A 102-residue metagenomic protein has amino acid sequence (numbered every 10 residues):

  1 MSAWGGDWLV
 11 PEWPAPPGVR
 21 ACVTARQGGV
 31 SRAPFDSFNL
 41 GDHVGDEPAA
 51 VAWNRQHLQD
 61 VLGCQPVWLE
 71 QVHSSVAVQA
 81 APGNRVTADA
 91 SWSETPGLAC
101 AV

Functional and structural regions predicted by a protein language model:
M1-V23, Q27-G28, A33, T87 (+1 more regions): Conserved nucleotide-ligand handling architecture
G18-R20, N39, V61-G63: Glycine-centered secondary-structure boundary/capping sites
T24-G29, H43, L69-A77: Acidic/polar N-terminal loop/beta-strand segments that form early-domain functional surfaces
A33-F38, Q79-A81: Short, glycine/acidic-enriched capping/hinge loops at junctions between secondary-structure elements
D36-A49, H57: Short, His- and charge-rich active-site/binding loops that engage polyanionic ligands
P48-V102: Phosphate-centric recognition/catalysis
